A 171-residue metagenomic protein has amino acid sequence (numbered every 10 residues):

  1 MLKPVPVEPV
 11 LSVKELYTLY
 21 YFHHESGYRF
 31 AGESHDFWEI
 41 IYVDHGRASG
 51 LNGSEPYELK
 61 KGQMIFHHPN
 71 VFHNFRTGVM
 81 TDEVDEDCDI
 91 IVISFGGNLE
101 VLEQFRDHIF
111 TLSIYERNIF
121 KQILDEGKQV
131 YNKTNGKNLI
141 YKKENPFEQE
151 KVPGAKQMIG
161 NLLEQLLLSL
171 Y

Functional and structural regions predicted by a protein language model:
M1-E58, M64, V71, F120 (+2 more regions): Generic protein-terminus/edge-of-domain signal
E39, N74, D89-S94, T111: Short hydrophobic beta-strand segments that form the core of ligand-binding sensory/regulatory domains
S49-L51, H67, H73-V84: Short beta-strand His + acidic residue motifs that chelate non-heme Fe in jelly-roll/DSBH and cupin folds
K61, P69, T77, F95-G97 (+1 more regions): Active-site donor-binding loop signature of nucleotide-sugar glycosyltransferases
F66, D82-L102: A short hydrophobic beta-strand segment most commonly corresponding to one strand of the jelly-roll/cupin
V79, R106, L124: Short, flexible helix/strand-to-coil boundary loops that buttress conserved ligand/catalytic motifs in alpha/beta
G96-I119: Double-stranded beta-helix
Y115-Y171: An amphipathic alpha-helical interaction segment
